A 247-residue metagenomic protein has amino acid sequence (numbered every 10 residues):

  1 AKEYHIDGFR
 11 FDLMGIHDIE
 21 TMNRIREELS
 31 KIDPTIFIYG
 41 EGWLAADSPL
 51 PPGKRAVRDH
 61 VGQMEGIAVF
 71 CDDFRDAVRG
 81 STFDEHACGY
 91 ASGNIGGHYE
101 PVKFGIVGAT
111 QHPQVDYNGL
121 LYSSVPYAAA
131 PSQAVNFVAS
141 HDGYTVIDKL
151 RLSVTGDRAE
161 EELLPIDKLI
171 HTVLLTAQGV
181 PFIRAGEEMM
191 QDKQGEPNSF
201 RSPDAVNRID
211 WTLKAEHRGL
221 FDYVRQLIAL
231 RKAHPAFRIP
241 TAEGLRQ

Functional and structural regions predicted by a protein language model:
A1, T21, I166-V173, Q178 (+2 more regions): Alpha-helical packing segments of well-folded alpha/beta enzyme cores
A1-H17: Active-site groove signature of glycoside hydrolases
E3, E20-I32: Alpha-helical structural signal in soluble globular domains
R10-L13, S124, V154-L164, D210-R218: Active-site rim elements
R26-E28, T35-A185, M189-D192, F200 (+2 more regions): Conserved alpha/beta catalytic core and glycan-binding cleft of carbohydrate-active enzymes
F200-D210: Acyl/amide activation-and-transfer machinery of modular secondary-metabolite enzymes
T212-T241: Catalytic cores of secreted or luminal carbohydrate-active enzymes
Q247: Carbohydrate-binding surface patches
